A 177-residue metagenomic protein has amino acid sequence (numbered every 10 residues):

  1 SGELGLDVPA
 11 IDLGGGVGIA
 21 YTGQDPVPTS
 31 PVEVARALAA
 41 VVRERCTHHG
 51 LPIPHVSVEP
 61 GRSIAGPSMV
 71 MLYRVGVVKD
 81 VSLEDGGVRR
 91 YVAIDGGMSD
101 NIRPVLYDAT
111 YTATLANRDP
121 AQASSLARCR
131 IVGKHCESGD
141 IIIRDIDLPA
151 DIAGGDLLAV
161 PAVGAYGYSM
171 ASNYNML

Functional and structural regions predicted by a protein language model:
S1, V34-T47: Alpha-helix-loop-beta-strand connector modules within alpha/beta enzyme cores
S1-D7: Short amphipathic alpha-helices and their capping/turn segments at secondary-structure boundaries
G5, T47-G50: Residue-level recognition of short, structured coil/turn motifs that connect secondary structure elements
D7-V8, I53: A general structural motif
I11-G18, V58-R62: Glycine-rich beta-strand-to-loop/alpha-helix junction loops that act as flexible
T22-V32: Glycine-rich tight-turn/loop motif centered on a GG-T
A37, R43, L51-L177: Charged (often Lys/Glu-rich) extended helix/loop segments that serve as interaction or gating elements
